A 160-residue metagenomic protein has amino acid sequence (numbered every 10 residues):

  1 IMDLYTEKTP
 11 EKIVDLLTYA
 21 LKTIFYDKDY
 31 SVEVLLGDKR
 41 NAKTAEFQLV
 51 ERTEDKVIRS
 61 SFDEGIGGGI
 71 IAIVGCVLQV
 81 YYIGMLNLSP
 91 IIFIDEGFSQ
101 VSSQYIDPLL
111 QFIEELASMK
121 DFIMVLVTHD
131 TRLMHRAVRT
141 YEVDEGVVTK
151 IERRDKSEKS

Functional and structural regions predicted by a protein language model:
I1-L36: Charged, surface-exposed helical/loop "interaction arms" that form contiguous linear patches used for dimerization
T18-A20, G37-D38, V50-F62, I71 (+2 more regions): Catalytic phosphate/metal-binding cores of nucleic-acid and nucleotide-processing enzymes, i.e., regions that mediate
R40-A45: A short, glycine/Asx- and small/polar-enriched loop/turn that sits immediately N-terminal to a beta-strand
G67-I92: GG-anchored amphipathic helix commonly corresponding to the ABC/SMC/Rad50 NBD signature/C-loop
L88-S89, V101-F112: Conserved D-loop/post-Walker B switch-helix segment of ABC ATPase nucleotide-binding domains
D95-G97: Walker B catalytic acidic pair
S99-Q100, L133: Residues immediately C-terminal
P108-S160: C-terminal lobe/lid and adjacent interdomain/linker elements of RecA-like ASCE P-loop ATPase modules
